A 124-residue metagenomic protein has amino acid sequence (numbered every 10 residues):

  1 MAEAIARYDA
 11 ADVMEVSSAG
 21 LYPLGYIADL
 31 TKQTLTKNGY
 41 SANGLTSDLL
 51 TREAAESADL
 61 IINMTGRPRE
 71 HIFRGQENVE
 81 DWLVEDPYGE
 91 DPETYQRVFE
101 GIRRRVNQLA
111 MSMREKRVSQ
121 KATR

Functional and structural regions predicted by a protein language model:
M1-T51, E115: Conserved active-site segments centered on acidic
T34, N63-M64: Short alpha-helix boundary/capping motifs
T46, M64-T65: A secondary-structure boundary/capping signal
A55-S57: Alpha-helix C-terminal capping/helix-to-coil transition sites in glycosyltransferase folds
L60, G66-R124: Phosphate-binding/catalytic loops
